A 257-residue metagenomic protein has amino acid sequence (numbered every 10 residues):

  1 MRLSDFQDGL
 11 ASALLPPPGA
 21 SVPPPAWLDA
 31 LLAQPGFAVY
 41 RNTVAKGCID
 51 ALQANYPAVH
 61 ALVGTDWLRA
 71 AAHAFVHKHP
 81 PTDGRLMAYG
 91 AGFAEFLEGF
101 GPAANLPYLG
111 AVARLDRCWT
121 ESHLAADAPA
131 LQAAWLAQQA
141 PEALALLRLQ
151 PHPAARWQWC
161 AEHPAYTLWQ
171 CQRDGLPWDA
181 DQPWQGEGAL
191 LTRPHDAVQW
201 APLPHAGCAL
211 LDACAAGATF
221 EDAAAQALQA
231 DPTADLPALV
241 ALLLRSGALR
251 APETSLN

Functional and structural regions predicted by a protein language model:
M1-A140, D196, A201-N257: Long, charge-rich, low-complexity alpha-helical segments
G110, R117-L176: Short, functional C-terminal segments
P153-A216: Low-complexity, glycine/alanine/valine/leucine- and proline-rich hydrophobic stretches
